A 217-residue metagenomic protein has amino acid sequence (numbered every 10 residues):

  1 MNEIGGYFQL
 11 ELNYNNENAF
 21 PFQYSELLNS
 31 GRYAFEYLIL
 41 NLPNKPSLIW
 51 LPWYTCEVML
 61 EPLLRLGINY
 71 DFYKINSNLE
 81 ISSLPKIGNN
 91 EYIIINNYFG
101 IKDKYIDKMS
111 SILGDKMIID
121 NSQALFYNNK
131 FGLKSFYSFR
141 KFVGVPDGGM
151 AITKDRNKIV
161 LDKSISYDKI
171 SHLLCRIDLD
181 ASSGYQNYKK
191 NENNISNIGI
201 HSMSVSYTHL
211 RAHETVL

Functional and structural regions predicted by a protein language model:
M1-Q9: Glycine-rich short-loop/terminal segments
F8-P21, S25, Y33-I112, K116-I118 (+1 more regions): PLP-dependent aminotransferase-like
I95-G100, D147, T153-D155: Hydrophobic, well-ordered secondary-structure segments that either form specific early membrane-associated helices used
Y105-K108, S135, V145, S166-K169: Internal, well-ordered alpha-helical segments in soluble enzyme and binding-protein domains
I118-T153: Conserved active-site segment immediately N-terminal to the catalytic lysine that forms the internal aldimine
R156-Y207: Active-site C-terminal subdomain of aminotransferase-like
H209-L217: Single conserved hydrophobic/aromatic residue that forms the stacking wall/gate of nucleotide- or nucleobase-binding
